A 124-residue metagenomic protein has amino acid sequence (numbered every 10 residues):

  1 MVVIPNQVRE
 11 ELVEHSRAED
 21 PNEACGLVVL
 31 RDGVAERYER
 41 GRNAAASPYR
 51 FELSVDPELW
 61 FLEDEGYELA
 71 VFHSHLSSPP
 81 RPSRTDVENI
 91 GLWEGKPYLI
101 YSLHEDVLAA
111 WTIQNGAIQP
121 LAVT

Functional and structural regions predicted by a protein language model:
M1-E68, S77-T124: Conserved beta-strand-loop surface patch within small alpha/beta domains used for substrate/adaptor or ligand engagement
S74: Conserved residues at the C-terminal ends of beta-strands
